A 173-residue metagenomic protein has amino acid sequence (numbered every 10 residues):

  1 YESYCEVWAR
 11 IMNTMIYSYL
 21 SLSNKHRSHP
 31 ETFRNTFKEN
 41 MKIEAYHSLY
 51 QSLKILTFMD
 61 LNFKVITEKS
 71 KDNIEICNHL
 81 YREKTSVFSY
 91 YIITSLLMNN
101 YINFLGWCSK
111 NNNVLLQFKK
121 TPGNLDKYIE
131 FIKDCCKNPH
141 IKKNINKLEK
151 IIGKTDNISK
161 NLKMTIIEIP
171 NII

Functional and structural regions predicted by a protein language model:
Y1-A45: Post-HExxH zinc-binding segment in Zn-dependent metallohydrolases
R27-I173: Pan-zinc metallopeptidase signature
